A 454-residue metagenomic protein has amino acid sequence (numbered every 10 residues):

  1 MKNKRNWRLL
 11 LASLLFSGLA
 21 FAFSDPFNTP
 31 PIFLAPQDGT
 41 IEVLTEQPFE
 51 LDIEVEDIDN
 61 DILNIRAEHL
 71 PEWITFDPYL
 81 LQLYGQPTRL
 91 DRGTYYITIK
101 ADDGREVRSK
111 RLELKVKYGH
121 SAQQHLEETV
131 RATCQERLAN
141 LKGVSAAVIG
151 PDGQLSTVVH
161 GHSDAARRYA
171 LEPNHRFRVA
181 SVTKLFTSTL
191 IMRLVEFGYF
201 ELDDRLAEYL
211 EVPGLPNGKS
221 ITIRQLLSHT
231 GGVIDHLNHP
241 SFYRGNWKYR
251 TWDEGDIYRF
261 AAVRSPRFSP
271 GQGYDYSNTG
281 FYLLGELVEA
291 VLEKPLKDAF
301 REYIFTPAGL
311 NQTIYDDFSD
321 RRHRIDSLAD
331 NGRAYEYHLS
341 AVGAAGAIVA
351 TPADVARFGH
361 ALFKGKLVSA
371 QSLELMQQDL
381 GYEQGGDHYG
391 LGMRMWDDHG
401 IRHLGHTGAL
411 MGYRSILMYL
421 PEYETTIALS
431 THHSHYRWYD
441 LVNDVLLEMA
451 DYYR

Functional and structural regions predicted by a protein language model:
N28-F33, L63, I74: Proline-centered linker/hinge motifs at extracellular inter-domain junctions
E54-D59, A101-D103: Extracellular acidic, Ser/Thr/Pro-rich low-complexity tracts
E68-L81: Low-complexity "stalk/linker" and mucin-like segments enriched in Ser/Thr/Pro/Ala/Gly
Q82-R92: Extracellular/luminal low-complexity segments enriched in Ser/Thr/Pro
E106-G119: C-terminal edge beta-strand
Q123-F177, Y199-E201: Short, conserved catalytic-motif segment at the N-terminal edge
E127, R131, A146, D152 (+4 more regions): Active-site SXXK
H160, D164, P216-M411: Short, surface-exposed loop or secondary-structure junction motifs that flank catalytic or metal-binding residues
